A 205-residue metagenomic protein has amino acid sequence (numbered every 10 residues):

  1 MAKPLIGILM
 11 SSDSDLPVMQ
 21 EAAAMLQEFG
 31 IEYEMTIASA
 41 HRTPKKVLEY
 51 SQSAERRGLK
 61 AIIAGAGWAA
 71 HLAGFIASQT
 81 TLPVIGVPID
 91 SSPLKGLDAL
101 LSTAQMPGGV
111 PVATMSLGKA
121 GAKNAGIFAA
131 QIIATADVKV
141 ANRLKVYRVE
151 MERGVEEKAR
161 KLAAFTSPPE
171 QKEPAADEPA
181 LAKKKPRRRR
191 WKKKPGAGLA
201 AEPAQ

Functional and structural regions predicted by a protein language model:
A2-L5, F29-E32, R56-K60, T80-V84 (+2 more regions): Short coil/turn connectors at secondary-structure junctions
A2-R42: Glycine-rich phosphate/diphosphate-binding loop of Rossmann-like nucleotide-binding domains
P4, L9-P17, E21, G96-P174: C-terminal binding/interaction regions
M10, I37, A66, V87-D90 (+1 more regions): Short beta->alpha connector loops at strand-helix junctions that form conserved, small/polar/Pro-enriched
S14, S39-T43, G67-A70, P88-P93 (+1 more regions): Acidic, glycine-rich active-site loops and adjacent beta-strand->loop/helix elements that engage anionic groups
H41-Q52: Structural motif
Y50-S92: Glycine-rich phosphate-binding loop
D177-L199: Arginine-glycine-rich low-complexity intrinsically disordered regions
